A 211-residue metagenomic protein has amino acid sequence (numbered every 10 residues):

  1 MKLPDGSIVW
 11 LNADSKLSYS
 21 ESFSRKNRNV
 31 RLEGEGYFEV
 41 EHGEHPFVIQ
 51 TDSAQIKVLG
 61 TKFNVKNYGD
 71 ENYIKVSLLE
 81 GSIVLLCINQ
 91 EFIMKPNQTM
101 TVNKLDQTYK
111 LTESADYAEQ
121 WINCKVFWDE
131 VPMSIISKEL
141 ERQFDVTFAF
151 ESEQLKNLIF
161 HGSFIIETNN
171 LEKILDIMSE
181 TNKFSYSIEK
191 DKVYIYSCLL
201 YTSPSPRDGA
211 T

Functional and structural regions predicted by a protein language model:
M1-L200: A residue-level detector for the "anchor" residue at the start of short, highly conserved motifs
Y201-T211: Single conserved hydrophobic/aromatic residue that forms the stacking wall/gate of nucleotide- or nucleobase-binding
